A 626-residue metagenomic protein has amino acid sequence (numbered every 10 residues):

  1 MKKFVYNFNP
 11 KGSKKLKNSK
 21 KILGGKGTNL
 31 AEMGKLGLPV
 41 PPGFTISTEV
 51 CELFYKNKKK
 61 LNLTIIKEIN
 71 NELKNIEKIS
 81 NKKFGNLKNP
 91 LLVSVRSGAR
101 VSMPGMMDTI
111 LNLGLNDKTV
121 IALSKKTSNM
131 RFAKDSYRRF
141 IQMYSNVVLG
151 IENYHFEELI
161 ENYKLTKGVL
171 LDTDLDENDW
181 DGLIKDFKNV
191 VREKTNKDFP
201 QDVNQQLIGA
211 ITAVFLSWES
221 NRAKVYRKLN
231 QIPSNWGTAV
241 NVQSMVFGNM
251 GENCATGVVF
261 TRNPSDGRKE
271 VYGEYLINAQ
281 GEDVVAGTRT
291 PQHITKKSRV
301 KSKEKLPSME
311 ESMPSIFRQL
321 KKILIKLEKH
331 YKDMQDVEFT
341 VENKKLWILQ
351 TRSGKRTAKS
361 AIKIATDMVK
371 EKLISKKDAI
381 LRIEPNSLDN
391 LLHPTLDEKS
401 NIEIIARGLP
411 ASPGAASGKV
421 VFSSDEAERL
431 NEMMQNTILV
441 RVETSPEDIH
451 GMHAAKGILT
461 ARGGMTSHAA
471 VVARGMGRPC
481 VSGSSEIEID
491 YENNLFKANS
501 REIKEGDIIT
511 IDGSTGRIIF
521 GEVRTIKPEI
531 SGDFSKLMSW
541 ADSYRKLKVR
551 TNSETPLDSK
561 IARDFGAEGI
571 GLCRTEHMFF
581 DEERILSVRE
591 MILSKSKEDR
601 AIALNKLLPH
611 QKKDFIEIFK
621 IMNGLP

Functional and structural regions predicted by a protein language model:
M1-E403, P410, E428-N431, Q435-I438 (+8 more regions): Nucleotide/phosphate-binding sheet-loop regions of phosphoryl- and nucleotidyl-transfer enzymes
V300, L537-A541: Generic long, charged, amphipathic alpha-helical segments
K326, N493-N499: Short alpha-helix capping/helix-loop boundary micro-motifs
R407-E447, A498-K536: Extended, non-globular alpha-helical segments
V440-V442, A461, G483, R550-N552: Structural motif
P479-C480: Hydrophobic alpha-helical bundles that form the membrane domains of multi-pass transporters
S484-N494: Short, structured beta-strand/loop micro-motifs enriched in basic residues and often containing a Trp
W540-T551: Short beta-strand/loop segments at the ligand-binding rim of alpha/beta enzyme cores
